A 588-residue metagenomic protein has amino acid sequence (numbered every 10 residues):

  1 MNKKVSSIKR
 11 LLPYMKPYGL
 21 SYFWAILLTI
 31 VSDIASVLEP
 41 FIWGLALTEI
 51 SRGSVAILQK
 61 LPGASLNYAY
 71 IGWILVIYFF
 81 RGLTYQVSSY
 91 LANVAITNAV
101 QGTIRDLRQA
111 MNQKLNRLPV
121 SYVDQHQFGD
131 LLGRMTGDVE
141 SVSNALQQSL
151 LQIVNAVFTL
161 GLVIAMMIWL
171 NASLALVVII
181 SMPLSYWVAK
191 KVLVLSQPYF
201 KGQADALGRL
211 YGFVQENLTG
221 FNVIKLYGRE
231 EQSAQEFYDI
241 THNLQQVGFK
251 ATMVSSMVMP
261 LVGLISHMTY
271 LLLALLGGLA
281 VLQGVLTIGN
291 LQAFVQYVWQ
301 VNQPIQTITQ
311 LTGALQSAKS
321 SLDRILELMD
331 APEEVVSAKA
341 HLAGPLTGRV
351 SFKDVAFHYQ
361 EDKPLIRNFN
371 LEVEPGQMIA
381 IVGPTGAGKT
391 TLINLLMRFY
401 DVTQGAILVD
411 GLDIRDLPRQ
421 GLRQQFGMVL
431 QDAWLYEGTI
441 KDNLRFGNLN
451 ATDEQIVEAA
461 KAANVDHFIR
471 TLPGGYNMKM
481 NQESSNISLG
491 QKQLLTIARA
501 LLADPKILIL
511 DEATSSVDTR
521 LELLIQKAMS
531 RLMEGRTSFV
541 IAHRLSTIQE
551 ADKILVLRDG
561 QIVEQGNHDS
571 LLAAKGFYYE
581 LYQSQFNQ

Functional and structural regions predicted by a protein language model:
K4, L27-L28, A35-T48, I77-F128 (+12 more regions): Juxtamembrane helix-loop junctions of ABC transporter transmembrane domains
P17-G19, V120-S121, V139-L146, L150 (+7 more regions): An intracellular "coupling" helix at the cytosolic face of ABC transporter transmembrane type-1 domains
S21-V31, Q148-G202, L273-L286: Transmembrane helices of ABC transporter permease
Y22-V87, W169-S173, G284-I288: Transmembrane helix-loop-helix hairpins at lipid-water interfaces of multipass membrane proteins, especially the type-1
L115, F237, I325, F352-D354: Conserved catalytic Walker-motif region of ABC-type ATPase nucleotide-binding domains
R229, M253, Y270, F294 (+1 more regions): Cytosolic ends of transmembrane helices, especially the final helix of ABC transmembrane type-1 domains
S337, G344-Q588: ABC-type nucleotide-binding domain
